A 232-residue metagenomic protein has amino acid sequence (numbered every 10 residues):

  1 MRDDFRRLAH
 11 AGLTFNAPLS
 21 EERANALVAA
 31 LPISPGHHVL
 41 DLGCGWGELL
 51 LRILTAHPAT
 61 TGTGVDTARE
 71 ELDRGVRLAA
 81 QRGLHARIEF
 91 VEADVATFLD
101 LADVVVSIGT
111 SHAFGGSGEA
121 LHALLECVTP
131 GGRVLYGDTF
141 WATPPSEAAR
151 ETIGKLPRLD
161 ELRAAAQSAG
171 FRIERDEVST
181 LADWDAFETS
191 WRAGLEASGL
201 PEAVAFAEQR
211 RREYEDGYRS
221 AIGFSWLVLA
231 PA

Functional and structural regions predicted by a protein language model:
P18-P35: Conserved alpha-helix/loop element of class I SAM-dependent methyltransferases that forms part of the SAM/SAH-binding
G36-G45: Conserved class I S-adenosyl-L-methionine
E48-A96: Class I SAM-dependent methyltransferase SAM/SAH-binding core
A96-V105: A short acidic, Gly/Pro-enriched loop at the edge of an enzyme's catalytic core that lines a small-molecule cofactor
V104-S117: A short SAM/SAH-binding and catalytic strip from SAM-dependent methyltransferases
G118-R133: A short glycine-rich, Lys/Arg-flanked "PGG" loop and its adjoining helix->strand segment in the class I
Y136-G154: Short, glycine-/aromatic-enriched active-site segment of Class I SAM-dependent methyltransferases
E177-A232: Conserved Class I S-adenosyl-L-methionine
